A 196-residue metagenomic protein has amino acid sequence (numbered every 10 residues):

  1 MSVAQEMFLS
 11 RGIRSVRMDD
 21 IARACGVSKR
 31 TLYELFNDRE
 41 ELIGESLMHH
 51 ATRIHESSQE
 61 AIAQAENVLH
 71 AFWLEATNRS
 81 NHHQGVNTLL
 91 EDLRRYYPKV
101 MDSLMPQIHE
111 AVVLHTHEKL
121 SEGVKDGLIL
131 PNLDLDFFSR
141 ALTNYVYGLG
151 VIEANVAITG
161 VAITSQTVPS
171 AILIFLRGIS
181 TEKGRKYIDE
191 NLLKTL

Functional and structural regions predicted by a protein language model:
V3, M7-E41, E45: Helix-turn-helix
V3-S10, R53, S57-Q64, Y145-I152: Solvent-exposed, amphipathic alpha-helical segments
R14-S15, I129, L133: Short, charged helix-capping/linker segments at alpha-helix termini
R39, H50, I54, F72-R79 (+4 more regions): Hydrophobic/aromatic residues within well-ordered alpha-helical segments
E45, E56-G85, S139-L142, S165-V168: Hydrophobic alpha-helical connector segments
N78-S103, H117-E118, V151-A154, I188 (+1 more regions): Amphipathic alpha-helical segments used for helix-helix packing
V100-L128, D136-V151, Q166: Amphipathic alpha-helical packing segments from all-alpha helical-bundle domains
E118-D126, V151, N155, T159-L196: C-terminal peripheral helix-coil segments that are non-catalytic and often amphipathic
